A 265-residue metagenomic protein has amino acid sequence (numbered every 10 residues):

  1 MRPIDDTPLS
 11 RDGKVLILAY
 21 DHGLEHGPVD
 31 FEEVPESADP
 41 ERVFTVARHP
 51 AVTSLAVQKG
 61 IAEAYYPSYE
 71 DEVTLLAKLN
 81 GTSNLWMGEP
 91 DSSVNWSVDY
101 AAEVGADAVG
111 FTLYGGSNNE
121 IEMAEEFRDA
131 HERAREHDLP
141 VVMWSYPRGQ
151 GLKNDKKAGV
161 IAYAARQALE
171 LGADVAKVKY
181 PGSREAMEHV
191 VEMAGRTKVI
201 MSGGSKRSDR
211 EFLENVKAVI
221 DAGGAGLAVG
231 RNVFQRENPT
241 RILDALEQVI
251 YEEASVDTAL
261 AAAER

Functional and structural regions predicted by a protein language model:
M1-D12, L16: N-terminal basic/disordered segments at the start of proteins
P3-I4, S97, S255: Short, solvent-exposed coil/turn linker segments
R11, H26, Q235-R236: Generic structural "secondary-structure junction" signal
V15-L55, G60-N84, E89-V199, R210-A225 (+2 more regions): Alpha/beta enzyme core
M201-G203, V229: Thr-Gly-centered strand-to-loop micro-motif
K206: A C-terminal functional module that forms or caps the active site or interfaces directly with catalytic machinery
I220-G223, Q235-R265: C-terminal helical cap(s) of enzyme catalytic domains, especially alpha/beta-barrels
L227-F234: Short acidic/histidine-rich active-site segments
